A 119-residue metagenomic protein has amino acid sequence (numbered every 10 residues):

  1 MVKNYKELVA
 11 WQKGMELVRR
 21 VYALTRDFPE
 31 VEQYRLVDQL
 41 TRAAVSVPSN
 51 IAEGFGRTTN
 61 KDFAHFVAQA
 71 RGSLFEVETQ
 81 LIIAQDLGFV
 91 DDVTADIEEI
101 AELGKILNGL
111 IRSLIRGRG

Functional and structural regions predicted by a protein language model:
M1-G119: Amphipathic alpha-helical assembly/interaction segments
